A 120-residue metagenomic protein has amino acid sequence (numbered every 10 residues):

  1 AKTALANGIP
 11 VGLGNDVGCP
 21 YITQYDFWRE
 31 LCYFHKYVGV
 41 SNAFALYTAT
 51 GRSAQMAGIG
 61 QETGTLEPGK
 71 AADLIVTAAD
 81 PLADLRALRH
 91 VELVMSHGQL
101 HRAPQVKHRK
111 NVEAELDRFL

Functional and structural regions predicted by a protein language model:
A1-A78: His/Asp/Glu-enriched, well-ordered alpha-helical/loop segment that forms or immediately abuts the divalent-metal
K2, H108, V112, F119-L120: C-terminal recognition in membrane/secretory proteostasis and scaffolding
C32, A57, R89, E113-E115: Residue-level signature of transmembrane alpha-helix interfaces in integral membrane proteins
K36-V40, Q99-A103, R118-L120: Glycine-rich loops and low-complexity Gly/Arg-rich segments that provide flexible linkers or classic glycine-based
A49-G51, P68-E113: C-terminal cap of metal-dependent C-N hydrolases
